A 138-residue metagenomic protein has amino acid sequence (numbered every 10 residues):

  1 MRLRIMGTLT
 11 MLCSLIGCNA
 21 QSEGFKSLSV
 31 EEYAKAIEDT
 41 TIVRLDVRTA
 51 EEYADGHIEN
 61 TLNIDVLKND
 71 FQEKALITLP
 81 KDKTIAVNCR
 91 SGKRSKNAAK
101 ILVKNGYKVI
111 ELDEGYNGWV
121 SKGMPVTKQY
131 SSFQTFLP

Functional and structural regions predicted by a protein language model:
R2-M6, C18-A36, I42, E51-T84 (+1 more regions): Rhodanese-like catalytic fold shared by cysteine-dependent sulfurtransferases and DSP/PTP-type phosphatases
M11-N19: Hydrophobic h-region of N-terminal signal peptides that target proteins for export in Gram-negative bacteria
R44-D46: Structural scaffold elements adjacent to functional motifs in cytosolic proteins
N88: Short, surface-exposed ligand- or partner-binding patches at beta-edge/loop junctions that are enriched in aromatics
